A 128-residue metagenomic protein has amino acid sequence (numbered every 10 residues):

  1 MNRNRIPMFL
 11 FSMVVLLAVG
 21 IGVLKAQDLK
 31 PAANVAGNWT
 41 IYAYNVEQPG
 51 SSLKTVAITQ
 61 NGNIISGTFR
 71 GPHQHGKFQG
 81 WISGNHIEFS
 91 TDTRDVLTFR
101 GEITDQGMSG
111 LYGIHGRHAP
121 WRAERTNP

Functional and structural regions predicted by a protein language model:
N2-F11: Bacterial N-terminal signal peptides that target proteins for export
L10-A18: Bacterial N-terminal signal peptides
V23-K25: Sec/Tat signal peptide C-region and signal peptidase I cleavage site
Q27-P128: Central antiparallel beta-sheet cores of small beta-barrel/beta-sandwich binding domains
